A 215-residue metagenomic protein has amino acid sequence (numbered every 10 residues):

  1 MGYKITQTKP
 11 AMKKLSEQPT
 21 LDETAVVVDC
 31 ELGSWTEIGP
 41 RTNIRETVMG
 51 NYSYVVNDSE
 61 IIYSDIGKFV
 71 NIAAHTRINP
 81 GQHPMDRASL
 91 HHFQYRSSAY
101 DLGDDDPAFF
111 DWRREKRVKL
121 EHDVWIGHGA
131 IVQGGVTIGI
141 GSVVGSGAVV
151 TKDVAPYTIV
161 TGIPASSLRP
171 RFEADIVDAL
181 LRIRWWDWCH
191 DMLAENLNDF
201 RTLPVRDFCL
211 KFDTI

Functional and structural regions predicted by a protein language model:
K9, K14-E23, V28-L32, E37-V136 (+1 more regions): Flexible, glycine/small-residue-enriched loop-and-beta-strand segment within the central core of proteins
Q82-P84, V154, P170-F172: Conserved catalytic-core motifs of eukaryotic protein kinase domains, centered on the activation segment
D111, K116, R184, C189-N198 (+1 more regions): Leloir-type glycosyltransferase catalytic cores
G129-S142, A148-T151: Beta-rich strand-turn-strand
V144, G162: Conserved G/P- and acidic residue-centered "switch" motifs that form tight phosphate/ATP-binding loops in soluble
P164-L168: Conserved switch/coupling elements of ABC/ABC-like ATPase nucleotide-binding domains
F200-I215: C-terminal amphipathic helix plus adjacent low-complexity, charged tail appended to glycosyltransferase catalytic
